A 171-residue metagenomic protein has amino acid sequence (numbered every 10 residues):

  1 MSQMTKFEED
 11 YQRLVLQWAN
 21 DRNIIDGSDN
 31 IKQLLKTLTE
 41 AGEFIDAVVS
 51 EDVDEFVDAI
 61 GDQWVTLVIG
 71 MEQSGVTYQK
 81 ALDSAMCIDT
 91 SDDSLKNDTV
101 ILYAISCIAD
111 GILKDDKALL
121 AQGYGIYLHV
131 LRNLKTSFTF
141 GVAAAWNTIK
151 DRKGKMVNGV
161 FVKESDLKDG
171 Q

Functional and structural regions predicted by a protein language model:
M1-Q171: Flexible "arm" and connector segments at domain edges
